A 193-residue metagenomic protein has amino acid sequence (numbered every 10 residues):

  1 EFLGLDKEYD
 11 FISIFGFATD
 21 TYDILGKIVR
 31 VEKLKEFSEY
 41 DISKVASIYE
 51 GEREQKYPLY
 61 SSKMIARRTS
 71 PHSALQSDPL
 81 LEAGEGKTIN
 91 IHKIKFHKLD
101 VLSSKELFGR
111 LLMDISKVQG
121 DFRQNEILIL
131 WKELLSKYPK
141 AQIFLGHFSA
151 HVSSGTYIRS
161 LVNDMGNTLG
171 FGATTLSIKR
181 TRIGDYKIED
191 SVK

Functional and structural regions predicted by a protein language model:
E1-K193: Catalytic/RNA-binding core of pseudouridine synthases
